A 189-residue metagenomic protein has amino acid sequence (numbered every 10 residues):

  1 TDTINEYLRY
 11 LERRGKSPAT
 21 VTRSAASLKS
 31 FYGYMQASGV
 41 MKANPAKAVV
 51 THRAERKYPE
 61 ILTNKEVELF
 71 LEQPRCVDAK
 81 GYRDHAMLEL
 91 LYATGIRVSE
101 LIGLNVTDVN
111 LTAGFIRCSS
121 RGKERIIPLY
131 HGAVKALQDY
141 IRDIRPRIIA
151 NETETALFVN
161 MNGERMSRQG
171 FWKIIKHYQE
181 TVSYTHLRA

Functional and structural regions predicted by a protein language model:
T1-R188: Conserved catalytic core of the tyrosine transesterase superfamily
